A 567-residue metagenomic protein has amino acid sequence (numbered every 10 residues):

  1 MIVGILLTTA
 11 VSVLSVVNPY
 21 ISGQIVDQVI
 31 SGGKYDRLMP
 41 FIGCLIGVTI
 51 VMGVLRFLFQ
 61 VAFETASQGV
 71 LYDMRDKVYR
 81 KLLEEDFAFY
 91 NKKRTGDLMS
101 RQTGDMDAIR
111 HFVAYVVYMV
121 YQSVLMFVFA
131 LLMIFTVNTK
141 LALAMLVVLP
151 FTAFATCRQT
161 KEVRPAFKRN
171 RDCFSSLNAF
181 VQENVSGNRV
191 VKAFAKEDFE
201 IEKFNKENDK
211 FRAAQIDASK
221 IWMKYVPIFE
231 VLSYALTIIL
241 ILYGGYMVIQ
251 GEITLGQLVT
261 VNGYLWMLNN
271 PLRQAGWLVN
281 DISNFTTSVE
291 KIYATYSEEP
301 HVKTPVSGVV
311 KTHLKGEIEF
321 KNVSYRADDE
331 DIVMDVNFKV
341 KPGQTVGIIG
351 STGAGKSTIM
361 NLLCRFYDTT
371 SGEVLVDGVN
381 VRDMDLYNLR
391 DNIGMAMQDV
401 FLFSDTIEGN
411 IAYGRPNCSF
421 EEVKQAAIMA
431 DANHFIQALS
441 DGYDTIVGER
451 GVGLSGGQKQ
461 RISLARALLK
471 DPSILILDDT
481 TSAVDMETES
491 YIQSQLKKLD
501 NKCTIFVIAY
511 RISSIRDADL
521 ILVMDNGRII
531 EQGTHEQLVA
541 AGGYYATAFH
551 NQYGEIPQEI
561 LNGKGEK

Functional and structural regions predicted by a protein language model:
M1-Q24, F41, L45, Q60-E64 (+4 more regions): Alpha-helical segments in transporter systems
M1-S15, I30-Y72, R80, N91 (+3 more regions): Transmembrane-helix motif of ABC transporter permease domains
M1-V13, F41-V54, Y115-R169, L242-I253 (+1 more regions): Transmembrane helices of ABC transporter permease
S31-P40, M133-V147, D217-E290, T295-Y296: Helix-loop-helix
Q68, A88, G96, S100 (+5 more regions): Short active-site loops of ABC-family nucleotide-binding domains
F87-A88, G104-V113, V117, Y121 (+8 more regions): An intracellular "coupling" helix at the cytosolic face of ABC transporter transmembrane type-1 domains
T304-P305, K311-K567: ABC-type nucleotide-binding domain
